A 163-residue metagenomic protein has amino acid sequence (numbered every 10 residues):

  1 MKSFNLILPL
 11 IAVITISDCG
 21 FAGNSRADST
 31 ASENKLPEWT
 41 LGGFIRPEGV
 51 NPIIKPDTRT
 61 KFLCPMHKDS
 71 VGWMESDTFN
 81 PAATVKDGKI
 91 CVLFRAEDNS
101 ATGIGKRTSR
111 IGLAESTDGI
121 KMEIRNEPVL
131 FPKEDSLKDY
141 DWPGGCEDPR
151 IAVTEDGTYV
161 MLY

Functional and structural regions predicted by a protein language model:
M1-L6: Positively charged n-region of N-terminal signal peptides that target proteins for export
I7-D18: Bacterial N-terminal signal peptides
G20-G144, A152-Y163: Beta-rich carbohydrate-recognition and catalytic domains
